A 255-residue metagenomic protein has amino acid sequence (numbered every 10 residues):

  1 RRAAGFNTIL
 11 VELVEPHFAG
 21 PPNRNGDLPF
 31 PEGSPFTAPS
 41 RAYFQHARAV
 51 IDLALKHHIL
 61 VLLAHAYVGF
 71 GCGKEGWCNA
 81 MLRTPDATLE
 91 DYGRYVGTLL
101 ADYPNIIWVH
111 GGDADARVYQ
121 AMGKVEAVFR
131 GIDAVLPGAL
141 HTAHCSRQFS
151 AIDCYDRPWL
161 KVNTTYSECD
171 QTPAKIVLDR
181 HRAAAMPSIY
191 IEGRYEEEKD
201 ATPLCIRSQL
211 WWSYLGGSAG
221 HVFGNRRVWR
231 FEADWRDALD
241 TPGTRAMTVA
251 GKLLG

Functional and structural regions predicted by a protein language model:
R1-V162, Y166: Active-site mouth of glycoside hydrolases
F6, I59, M186, S218-A219: Short glycine/serine/threonine/alanine-rich loop segments
F18, Q171-T172: Short glycine-rich, flexible loops that bind phosphorylated cofactors or substrates
L53, R180, W212-S213: Hydrophobic/aromatic ligand-binding patch that stacks against planar heteroaromatic rings of cofactors or nucleotides
C78-L82, R117-G123, K199-L204, A233-L239: Short, flexible/disordered intra-domain loops and linkers
A114-D115, R147-A151, L160-V162, A174-Q209 (+1 more regions): Active-site clefts of carbohydrate-active enzymes
D133-H141, A183-A185, S213-S218: Structural alpha-beta junctions
E198, I206-G255: Aromatic- and carboxylate-lined catalytic core of secreted/periplasmic carbohydrate-active enzymes
